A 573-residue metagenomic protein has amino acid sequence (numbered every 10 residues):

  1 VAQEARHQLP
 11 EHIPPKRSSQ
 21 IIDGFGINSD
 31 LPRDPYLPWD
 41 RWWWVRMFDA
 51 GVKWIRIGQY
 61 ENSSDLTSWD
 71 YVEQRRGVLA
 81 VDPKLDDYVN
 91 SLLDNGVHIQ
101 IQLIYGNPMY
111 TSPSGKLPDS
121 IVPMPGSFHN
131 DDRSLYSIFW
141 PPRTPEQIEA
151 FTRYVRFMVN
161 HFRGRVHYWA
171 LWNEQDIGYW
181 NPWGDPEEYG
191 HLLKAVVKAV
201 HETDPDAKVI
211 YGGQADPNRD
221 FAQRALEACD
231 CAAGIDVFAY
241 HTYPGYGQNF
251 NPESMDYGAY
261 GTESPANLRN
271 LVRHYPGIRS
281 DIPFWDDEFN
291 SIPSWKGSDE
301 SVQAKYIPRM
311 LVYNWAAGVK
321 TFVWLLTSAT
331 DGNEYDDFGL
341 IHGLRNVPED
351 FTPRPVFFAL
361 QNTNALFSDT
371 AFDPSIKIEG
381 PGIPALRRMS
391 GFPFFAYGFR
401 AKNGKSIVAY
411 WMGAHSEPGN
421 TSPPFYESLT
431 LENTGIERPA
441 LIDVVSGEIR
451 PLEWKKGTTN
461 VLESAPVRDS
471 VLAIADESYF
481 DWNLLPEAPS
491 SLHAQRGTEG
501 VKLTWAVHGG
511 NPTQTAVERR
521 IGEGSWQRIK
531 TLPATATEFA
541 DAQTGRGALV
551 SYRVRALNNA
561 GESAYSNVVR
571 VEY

Functional and structural regions predicted by a protein language model:
A2-Y60: Boundary/entry segment of secreted carbohydrate-active catalytic domains
A50-F250: Substrate-binding cleft and catalytic face of glycoside hydrolase catalytic domains, especially the flexible beta-alpha
P186-Y313, A317-F322: Noncatalytic carbohydrate-binding groove/subsite architecture in carbohydrate-active enzymes
P293-L386: Aromatic/acidic polysaccharide-binding cleft in carbohydrate-active enzymes
G382-G435: Carbohydrate-binding surface patches
R450-L485: C-terminal beta-strand-rich structural cap/linker in extracellular carbohydrate-active enzymes
N483-N511, R546, A560-Y573: Pro/Thr/Ser/Gly-rich low-complexity, intrinsically disordered linker/stalk tracts
D541-G561: Beta-strand-rich modules
